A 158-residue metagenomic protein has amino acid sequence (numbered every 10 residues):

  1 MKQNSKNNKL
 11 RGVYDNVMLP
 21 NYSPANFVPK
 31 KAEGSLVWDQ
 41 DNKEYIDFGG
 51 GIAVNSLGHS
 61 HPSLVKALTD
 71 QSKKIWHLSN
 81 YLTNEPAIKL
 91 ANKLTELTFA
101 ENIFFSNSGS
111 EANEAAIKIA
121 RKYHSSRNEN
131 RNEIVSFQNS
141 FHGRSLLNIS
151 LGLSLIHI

Functional and structural regions predicted by a protein language model:
M1-E33: Active-site-adjacent loop/helix segments that line or gate small-molecule/cofactor pockets in enzymes
V17-N21, Q71-I75, L97, I119-S126: Change "in soluble alpha/beta enzymes" to "in soluble alpha/beta proteins
N26-D47: Active-site and channel-lining beta-strand-loop segments that bind or position nucleotide-derived/phosphorylated
W38-D39, L57-H59, N148-G152: Short beta-strand-to-turn element immediately C-terminal to the catalytic PLP-Schiff-base lysine in fold type I
G51-I52, S56-Y81, E85, A91-N107: Glycine-rich phosphate-binding segment of PLP-dependent enzymes
K93-I156: PLP-dependent aspartate aminotransferase-fold enzymes
